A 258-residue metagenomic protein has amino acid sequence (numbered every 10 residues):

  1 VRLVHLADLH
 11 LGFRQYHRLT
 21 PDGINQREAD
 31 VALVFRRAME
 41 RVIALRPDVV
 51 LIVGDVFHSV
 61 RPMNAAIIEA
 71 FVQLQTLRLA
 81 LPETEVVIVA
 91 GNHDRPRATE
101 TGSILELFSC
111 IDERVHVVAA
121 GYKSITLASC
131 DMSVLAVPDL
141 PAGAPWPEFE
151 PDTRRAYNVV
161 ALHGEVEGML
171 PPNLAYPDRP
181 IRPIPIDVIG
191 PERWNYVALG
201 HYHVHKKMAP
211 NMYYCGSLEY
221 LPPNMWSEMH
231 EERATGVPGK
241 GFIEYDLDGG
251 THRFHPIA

Functional and structural regions predicted by a protein language model:
V1, V31, R36-A44, L135 (+4 more regions): A structural signal for the main folded, soluble domain(s) of proteins
V1-I68, Q73, P82, E148 (+1 more regions): N-terminal active-site segment of His-dependent metallophosphoesterases
V4, S133-L135, G241-I243: Conserved beta-strand elements of the Class I
A7, N158, N195, P210 (+2 more regions): Structural beta-strand/beta-sheet cores of well-ordered domains, especially the beta-sheet scaffolds that support
Q26-E28, A32, V86, I184 (+1 more regions): Glycine-rich, flexible loop segments associated with nucleotide phosphate handling
Q26-F35, I186-I189, N195-A198, M229: Cap/insert and terminal regions of metallo-dependent hydrolase folds
V49, V60-Y213, S217-P223: His/Asp/Glu-rich metal-coordinating catalytic cores of metallo-dependent phosphodiesterases/hydrolases acting on
K123-A128, C215-A258: Binuclear metal-dependent phosphoesterase catalytic core
